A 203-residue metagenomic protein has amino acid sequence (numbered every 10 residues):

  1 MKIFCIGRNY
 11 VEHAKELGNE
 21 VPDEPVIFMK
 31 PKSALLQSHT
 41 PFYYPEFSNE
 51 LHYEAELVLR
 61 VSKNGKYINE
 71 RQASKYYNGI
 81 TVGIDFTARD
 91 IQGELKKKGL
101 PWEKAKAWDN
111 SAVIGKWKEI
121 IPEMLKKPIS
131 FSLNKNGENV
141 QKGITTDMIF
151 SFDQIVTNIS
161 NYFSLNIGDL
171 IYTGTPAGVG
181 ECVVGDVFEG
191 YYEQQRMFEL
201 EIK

Functional and structural regions predicted by a protein language model:
M1-Y162, N166, L170, G178-K203: Catalytic-core "active-site belt" of small-molecule-metabolizing enzymes, emphasizing His/Asp/Glu-rich regions
